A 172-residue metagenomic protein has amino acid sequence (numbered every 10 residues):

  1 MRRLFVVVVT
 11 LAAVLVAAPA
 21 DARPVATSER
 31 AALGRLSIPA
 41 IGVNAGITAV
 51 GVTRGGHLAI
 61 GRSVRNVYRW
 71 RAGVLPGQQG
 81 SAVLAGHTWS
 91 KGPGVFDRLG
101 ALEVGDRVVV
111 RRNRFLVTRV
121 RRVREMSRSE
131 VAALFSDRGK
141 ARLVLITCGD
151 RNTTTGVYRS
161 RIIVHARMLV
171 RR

Functional and structural regions predicted by a protein language model:
R2-A22: Secretory targeting and sorting signals
A22-R172: Solvent-exposed, non-transmembrane regions of membrane-associated and secreted proteins
